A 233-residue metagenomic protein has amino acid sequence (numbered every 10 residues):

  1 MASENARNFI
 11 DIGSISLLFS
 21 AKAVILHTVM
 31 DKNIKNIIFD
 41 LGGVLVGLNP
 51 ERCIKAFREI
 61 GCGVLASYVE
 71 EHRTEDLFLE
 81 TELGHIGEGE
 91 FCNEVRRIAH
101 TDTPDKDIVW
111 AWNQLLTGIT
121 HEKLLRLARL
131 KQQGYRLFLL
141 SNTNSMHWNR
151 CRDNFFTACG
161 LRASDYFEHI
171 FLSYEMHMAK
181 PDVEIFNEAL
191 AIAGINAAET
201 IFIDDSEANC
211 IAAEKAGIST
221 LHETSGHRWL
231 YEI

Functional and structural regions predicted by a protein language model:
A2-S3: Cationic, amphipathic, low-complexity segments that mediate targeting or membrane/lipid association
A6, G13, S20-K22, M30-I34 (+2 more regions): Asp-based, Mg2+/Mn2+-dependent phosphohydrolase catalytic module
D31-L125, Q132-Q133, N144-R150: N-terminal helical cap/lid subdomain that shapes the substrate entry/recognition surface in HAD-like hydrolases
D40-G43, G84, L139, I170 (+1 more regions): Generic structural signal for small/hydrophobic residues in well-ordered secondary structure, especially within
L130-K131, A193: Hydrophobic helix-cap positions at the C-terminus of alpha-helices in RecA-like/P-loop ATPase nucleotide-binding cores
K131-Q132, E214: Anion (oxyanion) recognition and catalysis
